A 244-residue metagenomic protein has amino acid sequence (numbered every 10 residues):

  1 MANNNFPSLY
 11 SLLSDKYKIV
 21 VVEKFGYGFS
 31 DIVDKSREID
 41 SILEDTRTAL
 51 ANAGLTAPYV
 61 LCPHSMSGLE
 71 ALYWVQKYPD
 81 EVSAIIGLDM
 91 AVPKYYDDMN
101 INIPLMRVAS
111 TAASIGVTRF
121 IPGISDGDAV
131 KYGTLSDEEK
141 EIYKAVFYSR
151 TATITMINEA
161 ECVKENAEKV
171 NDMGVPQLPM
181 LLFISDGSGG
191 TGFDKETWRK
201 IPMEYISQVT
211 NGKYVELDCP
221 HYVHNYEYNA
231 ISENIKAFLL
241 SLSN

Functional and structural regions predicted by a protein language model:
M1-F29: Conserved HGGG/HGGXW glycine-rich cap/lid loop of the alpha/beta-hydrolase fold
V21-C62, Y78: Active-site loop/oxyanion-hole signature of alpha/beta-hydrolase fold enzymes
Y59-V60, S83-I86: Residue in the alpha/beta-hydrolase core beta-strand immediately N-terminal to the catalytic nucleophile
P63-S67, A71: Gly/Ala-rich beta-loop-alpha elbow adjacent to hydrolase catalytic centers
Y73-K77: Active-site signature of alpha/beta-hydrolase-fold catalytic machinery across serine- and Asp/Cys-nucleophile hydrolases
I86-G116: Flexible "cap/lid" loop of the alpha/beta hydrolase fold
L135-T210, Y214: Conserved serine/cysteine hydrolase catalytic core
S207-N244: Catalytic active-site module of serine/aspartate enzymes centered on a nucleophile-bearing elbow/loop
